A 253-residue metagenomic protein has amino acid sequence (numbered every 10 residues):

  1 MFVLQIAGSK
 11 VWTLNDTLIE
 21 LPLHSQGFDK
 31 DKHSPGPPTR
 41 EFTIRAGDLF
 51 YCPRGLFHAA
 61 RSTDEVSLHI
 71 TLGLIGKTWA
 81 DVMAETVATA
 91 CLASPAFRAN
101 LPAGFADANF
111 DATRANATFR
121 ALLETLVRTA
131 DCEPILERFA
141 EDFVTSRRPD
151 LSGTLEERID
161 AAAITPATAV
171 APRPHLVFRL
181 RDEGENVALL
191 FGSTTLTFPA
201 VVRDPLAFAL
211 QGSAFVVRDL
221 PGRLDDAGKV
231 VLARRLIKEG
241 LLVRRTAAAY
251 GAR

Functional and structural regions predicted by a protein language model:
M1-L18, Q26, K32: Short, conserved beta-strand element in jelly-roll/cupin
Q5-A7, L14, F42-F57, R61-T63: Conserved metal-binding segment of the jelly-roll/cupin
G27-T43, R54: Active-site glycine-rich loop that binds ribose-phosphate moieties when present
A59-P134: A conserved active-site cap/scaffold subdomain adjacent to cofactor or substrate pockets
A130-L210, R234, R245-R253: Acidic, low-complexity/disordered tracts enriched in E/D and polar residues
A207-L224: Short acidic, hydrophobic short linear motifs in intrinsically disordered regions
R223-K238: Short amphipathic alpha-helical interaction segments
